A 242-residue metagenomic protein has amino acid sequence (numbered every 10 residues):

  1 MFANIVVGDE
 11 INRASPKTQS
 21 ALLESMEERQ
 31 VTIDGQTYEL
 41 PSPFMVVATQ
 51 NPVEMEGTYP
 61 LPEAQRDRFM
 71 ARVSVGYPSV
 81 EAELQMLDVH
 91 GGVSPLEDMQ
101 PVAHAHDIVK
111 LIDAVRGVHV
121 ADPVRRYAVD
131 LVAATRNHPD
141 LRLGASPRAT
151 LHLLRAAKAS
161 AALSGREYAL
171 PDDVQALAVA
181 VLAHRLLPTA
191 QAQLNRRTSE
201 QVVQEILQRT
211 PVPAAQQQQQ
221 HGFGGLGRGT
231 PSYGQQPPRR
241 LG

Functional and structural regions predicted by a protein language model:
M1-V7: Conserved alpha-helical scaffold flanking the Walker A/P-loop in AAA+ ATPase domains
N4, L61, A82, A103 (+5 more regions): Alpha-helix N-cap and coil->helix boundary residues
G8-D9, I33-D34, T189: Thr-Gly-centered strand-to-loop micro-motif
N12-A21, M26-V118, K158-L163: Canonical AAA+ ATPase core
M86-L87, A128, V132, L177-L182: Short alpha-helical scaffolding segments that buttress acidic/His motifs in well-ordered protein cores
D98-T150: Conserved AAA+ ATPase small/helical "lid" subdomain
N137-G242: C-terminal engagement/docking regions of AAA+ P-loop ATPases
